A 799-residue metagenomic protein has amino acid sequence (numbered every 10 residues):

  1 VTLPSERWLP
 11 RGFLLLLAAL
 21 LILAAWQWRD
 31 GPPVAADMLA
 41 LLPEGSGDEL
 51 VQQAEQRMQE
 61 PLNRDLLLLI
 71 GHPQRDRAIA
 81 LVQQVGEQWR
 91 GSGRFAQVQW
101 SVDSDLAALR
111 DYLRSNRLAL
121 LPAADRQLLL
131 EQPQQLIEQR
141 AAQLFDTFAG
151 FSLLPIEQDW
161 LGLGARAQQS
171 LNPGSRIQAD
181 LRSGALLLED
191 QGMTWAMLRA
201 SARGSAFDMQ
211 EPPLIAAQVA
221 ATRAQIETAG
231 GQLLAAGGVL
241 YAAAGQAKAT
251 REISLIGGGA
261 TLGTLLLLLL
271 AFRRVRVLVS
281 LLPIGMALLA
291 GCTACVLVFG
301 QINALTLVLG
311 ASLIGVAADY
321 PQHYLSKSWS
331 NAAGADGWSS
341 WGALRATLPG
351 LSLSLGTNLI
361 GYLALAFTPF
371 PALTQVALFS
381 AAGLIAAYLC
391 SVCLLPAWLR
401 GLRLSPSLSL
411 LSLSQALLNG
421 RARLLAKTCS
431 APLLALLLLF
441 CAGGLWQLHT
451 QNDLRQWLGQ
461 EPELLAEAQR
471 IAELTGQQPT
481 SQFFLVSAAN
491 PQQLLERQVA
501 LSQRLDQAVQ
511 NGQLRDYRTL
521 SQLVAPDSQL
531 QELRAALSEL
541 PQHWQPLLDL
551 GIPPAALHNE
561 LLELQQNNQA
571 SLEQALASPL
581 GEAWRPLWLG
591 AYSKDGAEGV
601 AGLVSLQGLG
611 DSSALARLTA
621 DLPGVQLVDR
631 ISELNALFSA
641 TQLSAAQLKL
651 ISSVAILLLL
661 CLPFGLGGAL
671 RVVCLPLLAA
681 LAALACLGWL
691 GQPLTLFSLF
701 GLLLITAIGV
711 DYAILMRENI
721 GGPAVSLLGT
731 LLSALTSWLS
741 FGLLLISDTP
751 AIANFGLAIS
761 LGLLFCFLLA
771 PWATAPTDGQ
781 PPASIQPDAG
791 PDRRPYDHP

Functional and structural regions predicted by a protein language model:
V1-V34, P396-L454, P771: Signature of alpha-helical transmembrane segments and their immediate interfacial
W26-P73, S175-A185, Q447-A489, A713: Solvent-exposed, non-transmembrane loop/terminal regulatory segments of multi-pass membrane proteins
G45, D103-S201, A244, L520-A601: Extracytoplasmic
L153-L269, R274, Q566-C661: Extracytoplasmic
R251-I302, I651-G691: Interfacial segments of transmembrane alpha-helices in multi-pass membrane proteins
L281, N331-T368, I720-D748, F767: Pore- and gate-forming transmembrane helices of large, multi-pass membrane proteins
L297-V298, L307, L313-W329, L348 (+4 more regions): Transmembrane alpha-helices and their membrane-interface boundaries in multi-pass membrane transporters and channels
A431-L550: Juxtamembrane segments of multi-pass membrane proteins
